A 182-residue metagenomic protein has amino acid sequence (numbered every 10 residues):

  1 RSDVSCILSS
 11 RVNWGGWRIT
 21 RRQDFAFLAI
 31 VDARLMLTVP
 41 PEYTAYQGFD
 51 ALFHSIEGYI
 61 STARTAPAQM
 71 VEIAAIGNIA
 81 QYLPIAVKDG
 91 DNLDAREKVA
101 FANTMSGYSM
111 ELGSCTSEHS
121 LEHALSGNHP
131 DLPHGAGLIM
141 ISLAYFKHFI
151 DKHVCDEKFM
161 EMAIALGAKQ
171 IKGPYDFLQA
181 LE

Functional and structural regions predicted by a protein language model:
V4-G113: Carboxylate- and glycine-rich phosphate/diphosphate-binding segment that chelates Mg2+/Mn2+
I7-L8, H119-A124, I141: Re-entrant/interfacial helical elements at transmembrane boundaries that shape and gate the permeation pathway
A66-A74, E118-L125, V154-L166: Short alpha-helical "patches" and their helix-cap loops
G77, E97, F101-T104, H123 (+2 more regions): Internal, well-ordered alpha-helical scaffold/interface segments that support domain packing or protein-protein contacts
T104-G135: Glycine-rich phosphate/pyrophosphate-binding beta-alpha loops
D131, G135-E182: Gly/Pro-rich interdomain helix-loop hinge
